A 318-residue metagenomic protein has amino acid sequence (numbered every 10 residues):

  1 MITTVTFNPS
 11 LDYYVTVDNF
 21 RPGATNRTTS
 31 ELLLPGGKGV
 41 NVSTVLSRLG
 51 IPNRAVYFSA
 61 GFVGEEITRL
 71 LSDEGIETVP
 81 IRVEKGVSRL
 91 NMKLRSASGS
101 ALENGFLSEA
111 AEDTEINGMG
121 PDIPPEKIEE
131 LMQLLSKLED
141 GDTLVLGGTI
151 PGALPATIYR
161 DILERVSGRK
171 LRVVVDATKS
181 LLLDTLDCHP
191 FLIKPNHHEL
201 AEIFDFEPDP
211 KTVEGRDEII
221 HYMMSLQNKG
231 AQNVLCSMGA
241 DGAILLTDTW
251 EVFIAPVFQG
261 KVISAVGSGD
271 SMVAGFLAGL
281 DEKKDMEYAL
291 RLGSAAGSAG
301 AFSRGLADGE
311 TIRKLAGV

Functional and structural regions predicted by a protein language model:
M1-V56, G64-E66: Glycine-rich phosphate/adenosyl-contacting loop at the front of the ribokinase-like
I2, P52-R54, T78-V79, V173 (+1 more regions): Hydrophobic anchor at the start of a short beta-strand that flanks the dinucleotide cofactor-binding loop
T44, L90-L94, G242-L246: Short beta-strand scaffold segments in enzyme catalytic cores
S47, S167, D281: Gly/Ala-rich phosphate-binding loop of Rossmann-like dinucleotide-binding domains, activating on the conserved
R48-D142, K314-V318: Conserved N-terminal subdomain of the carbohydrate kinase-like
E115-N117, G141-G148, D176, N196-H197: Short beta-strands and strand-loop turn motifs
A156-T249: Conserved phosphate/ATP/ADP-binding segment of small-molecule kinases
V213-V318: Conserved phosphate-binding/catalytic region of the ribokinase-like
